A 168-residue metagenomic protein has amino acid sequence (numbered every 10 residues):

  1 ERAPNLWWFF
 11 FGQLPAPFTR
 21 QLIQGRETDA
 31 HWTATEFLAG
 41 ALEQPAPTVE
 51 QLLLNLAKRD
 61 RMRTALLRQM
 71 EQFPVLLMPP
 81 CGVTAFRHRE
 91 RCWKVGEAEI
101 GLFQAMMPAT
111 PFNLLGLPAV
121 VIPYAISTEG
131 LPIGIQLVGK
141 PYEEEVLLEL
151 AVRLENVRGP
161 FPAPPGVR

Functional and structural regions predicted by a protein language model:
A3-Q13, R87-W93: Short glycine/threonine-rich loop-to-helix capping motif typified by GTGT followed within a few residues by an Asp-Pro
F9-L67, V83, P118-P132: Short helix-loop capping/hinge segments that flank enzyme active sites or metal/cofactor-binding pockets
L53, T64, N113-R168: Structural helix-boundary/capping segments
F73: An anion/phosphate-binding loop that grips the pyrophosphate of nucleotide cofactors and donors
P80: Glycine-rich, N-terminal phosphate-binding loop of Rossmann-like dinucleotide-binding domains
F86-M106: Short, surface-exposed loop/helix-turn segments at secondary-structure junctions that function as lids/hinges flanking
